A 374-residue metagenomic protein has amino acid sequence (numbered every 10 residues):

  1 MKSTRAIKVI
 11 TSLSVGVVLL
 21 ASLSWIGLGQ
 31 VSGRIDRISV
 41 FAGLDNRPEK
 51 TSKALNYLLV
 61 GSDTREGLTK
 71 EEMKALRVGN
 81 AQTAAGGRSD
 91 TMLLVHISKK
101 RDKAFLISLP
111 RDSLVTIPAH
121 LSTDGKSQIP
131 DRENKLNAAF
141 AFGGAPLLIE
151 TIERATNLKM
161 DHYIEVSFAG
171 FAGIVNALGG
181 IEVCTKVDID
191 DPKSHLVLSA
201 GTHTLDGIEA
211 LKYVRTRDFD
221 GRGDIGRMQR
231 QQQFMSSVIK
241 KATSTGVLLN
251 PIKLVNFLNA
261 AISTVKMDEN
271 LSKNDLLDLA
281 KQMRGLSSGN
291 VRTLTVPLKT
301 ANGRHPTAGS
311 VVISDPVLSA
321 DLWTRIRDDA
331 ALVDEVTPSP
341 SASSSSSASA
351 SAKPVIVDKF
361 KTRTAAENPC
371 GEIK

Functional and structural regions predicted by a protein language model:
M1-K374: Non-catalytic, solvent-exposed segments at the cell envelope interface
